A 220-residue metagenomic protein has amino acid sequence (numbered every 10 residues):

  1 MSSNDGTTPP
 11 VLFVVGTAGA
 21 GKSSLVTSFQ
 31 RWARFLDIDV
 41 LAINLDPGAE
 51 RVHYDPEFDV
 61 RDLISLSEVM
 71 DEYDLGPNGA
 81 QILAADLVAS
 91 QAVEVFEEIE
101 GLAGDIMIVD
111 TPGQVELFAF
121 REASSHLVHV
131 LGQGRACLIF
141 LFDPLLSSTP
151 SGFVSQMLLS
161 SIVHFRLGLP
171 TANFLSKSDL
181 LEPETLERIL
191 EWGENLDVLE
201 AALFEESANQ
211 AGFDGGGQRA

Functional and structural regions predicted by a protein language model:
S2-V15, A20-C137: Nucleotide-state-sensitive switch-loop elements of NTP-binding domains
E116-R219: Conserved catalytic-core segment of NTP-binding enzymes
